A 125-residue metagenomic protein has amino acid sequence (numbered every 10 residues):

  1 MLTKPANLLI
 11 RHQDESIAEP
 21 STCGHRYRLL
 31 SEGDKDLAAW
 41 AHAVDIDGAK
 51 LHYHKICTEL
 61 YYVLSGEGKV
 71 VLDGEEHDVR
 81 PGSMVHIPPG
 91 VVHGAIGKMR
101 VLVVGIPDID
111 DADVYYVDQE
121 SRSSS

Functional and structural regions predicted by a protein language model:
T3, N7-L8, D34-L37, I96-S125: Double-stranded beta-helix
D14-L51, C57, V104, D113-Y115: A short glycine-rich, His/Asp/Glu-containing loop-to-beta-strand
G48, I56-G68, D73: Glycine- and acidic-residue-biased ligand/ion/polar-headgroup-sensing regions
H54-I56, G97-K98: Short glycine/proline-enriched turns and hinge-like loops at secondary-structure junctions
L64-S65, R80-P81, G97: A cytosolic small-molecule/anion-sensing beta-strand core signal
G68, D78, H93, I109: Surface-exposed, flexible loop/turn segments at secondary-structure boundaries
V70-V71, I87, V91-K98, V103: Short beta-strand His + acidic residue motifs that chelate non-heme Fe in jelly-roll/DSBH and cupin folds
G74-G90: Short acidic-glycine-tyrosine-enriched beta hairpin
